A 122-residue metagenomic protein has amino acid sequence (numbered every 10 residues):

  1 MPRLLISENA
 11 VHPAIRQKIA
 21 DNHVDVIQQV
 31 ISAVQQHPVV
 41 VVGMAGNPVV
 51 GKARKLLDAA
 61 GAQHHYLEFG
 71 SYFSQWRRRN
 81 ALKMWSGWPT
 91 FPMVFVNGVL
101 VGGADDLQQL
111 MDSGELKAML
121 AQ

Functional and structural regions predicted by a protein language model:
M1-V34: N-terminal leader/targeting and pre-domain segments
V26-L67: Local sequence-structure signature of Cys/Sec-based thiol-disulfide redox active-site neighborhoods
Q35, V39, A62, G87 (+2 more regions): Short amphipathic alpha-helices and their capping/turn residues within compact interaction modules
E68-F73: Short beta->alpha junction loops
S74-R78: Short, charged, surface-exposed secondary-structure boundary motifs
L82-K83: The conserved cystathionine-beta-synthase
S86-V96: Structural micro-motif
V96-Q122: Non-catalytic, surface beta->alpha helical segment in thiol-disulfide oxidoreductase systems
